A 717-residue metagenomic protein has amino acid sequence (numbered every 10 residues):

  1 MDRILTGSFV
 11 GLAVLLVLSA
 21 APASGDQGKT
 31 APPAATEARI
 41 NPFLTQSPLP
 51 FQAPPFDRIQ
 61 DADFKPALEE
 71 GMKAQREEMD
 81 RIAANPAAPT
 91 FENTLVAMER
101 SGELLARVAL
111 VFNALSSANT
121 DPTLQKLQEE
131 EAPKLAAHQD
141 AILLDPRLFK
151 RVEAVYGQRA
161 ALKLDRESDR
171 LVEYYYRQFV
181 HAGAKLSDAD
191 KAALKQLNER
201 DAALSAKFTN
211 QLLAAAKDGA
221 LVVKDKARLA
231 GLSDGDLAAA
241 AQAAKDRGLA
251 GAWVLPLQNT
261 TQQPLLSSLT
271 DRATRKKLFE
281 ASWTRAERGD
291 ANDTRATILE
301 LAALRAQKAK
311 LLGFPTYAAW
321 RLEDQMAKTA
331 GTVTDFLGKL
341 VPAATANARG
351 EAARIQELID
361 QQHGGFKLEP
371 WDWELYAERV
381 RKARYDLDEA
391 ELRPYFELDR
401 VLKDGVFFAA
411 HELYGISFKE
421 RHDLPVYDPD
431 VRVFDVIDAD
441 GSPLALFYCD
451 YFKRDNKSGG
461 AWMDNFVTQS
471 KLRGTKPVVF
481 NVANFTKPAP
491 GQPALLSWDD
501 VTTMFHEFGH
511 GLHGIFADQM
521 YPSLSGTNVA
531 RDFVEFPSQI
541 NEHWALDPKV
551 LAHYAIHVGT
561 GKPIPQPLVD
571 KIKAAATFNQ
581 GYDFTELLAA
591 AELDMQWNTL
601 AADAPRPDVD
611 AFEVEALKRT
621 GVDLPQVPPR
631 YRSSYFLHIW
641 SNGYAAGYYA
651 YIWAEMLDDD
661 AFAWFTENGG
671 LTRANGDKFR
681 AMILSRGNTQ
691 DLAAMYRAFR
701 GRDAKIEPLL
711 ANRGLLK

Functional and structural regions predicted by a protein language model:
M1-T6: Positively charged n-region of N-terminal signal peptides that target proteins for export
S8-S19: Bacterial N-terminal signal peptides
A20-G25, T30: Boundary at the C-terminal end of the N-terminal hydrophobic targeting segment
G28-D236, F665: N-terminal helix-rich structural modules
R39-Q60, E70, G231, A252-V254 (+10 more regions): C-terminal, non-catalytic "cap/extension" segments appended to globular domains
P48-D63, F112-E131, A154-Q196, P256-A296 (+7 more regions): Short His/Asp/Glu-rich catalytic/ion-coordination signatures at enzyme active sites or charged loops
E167, L171, N210, A215-P256 (+6 more regions): Active-site-proximal, well-structured secondary-structure segments within enzyme catalytic domains
T486-F505: Short pre-active-site segment immediately N-terminal to the catalytic Zn-binding motif
